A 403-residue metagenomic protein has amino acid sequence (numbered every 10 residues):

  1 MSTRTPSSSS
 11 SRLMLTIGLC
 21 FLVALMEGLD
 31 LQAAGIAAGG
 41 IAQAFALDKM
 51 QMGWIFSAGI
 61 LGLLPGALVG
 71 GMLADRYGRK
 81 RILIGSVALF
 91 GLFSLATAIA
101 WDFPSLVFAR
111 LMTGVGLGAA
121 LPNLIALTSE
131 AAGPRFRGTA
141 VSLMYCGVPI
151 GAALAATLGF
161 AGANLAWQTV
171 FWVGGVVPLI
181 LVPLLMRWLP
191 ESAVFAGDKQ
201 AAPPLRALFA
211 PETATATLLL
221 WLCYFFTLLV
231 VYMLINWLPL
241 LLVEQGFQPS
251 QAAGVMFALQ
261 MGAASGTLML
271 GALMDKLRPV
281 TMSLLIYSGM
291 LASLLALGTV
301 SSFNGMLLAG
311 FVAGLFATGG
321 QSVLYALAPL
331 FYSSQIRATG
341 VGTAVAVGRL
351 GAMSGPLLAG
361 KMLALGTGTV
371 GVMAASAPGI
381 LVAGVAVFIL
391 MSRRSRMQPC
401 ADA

Functional and structural regions predicted by a protein language model:
L15-K49, L234-L238: Extracytoplasmic
G35, E212-T267: Extracytoplasmic gate region of multi-pass secondary transporters
A46, G78, I99-S105, R278 (+1 more regions): Helix-breaking motifs and short loop linkers at transmembrane-helix boundaries and internal kinks in secondary membrane
P65-F103: Conserved MFS/SLC helix-loop-helix module at the cytosolic interface between two early adjacent transmembrane helices
A67-G78, T267-R278, L363: Helix-to-loop junctions at the C-terminal end of transmembrane segments in multipass secondary transporters
A109-C146: Cytoplasmic helix-loop-helix junction between adjacent transmembrane helices in 12-TM secondary transporters
M144-R187: Helix-loop-helix hairpin linking two adjacent transmembrane segments in secondary transporters
V176-F195, A383-M391: C-terminal membrane-cytosol helix-exit motif in multi-pass small-molecule transporters
